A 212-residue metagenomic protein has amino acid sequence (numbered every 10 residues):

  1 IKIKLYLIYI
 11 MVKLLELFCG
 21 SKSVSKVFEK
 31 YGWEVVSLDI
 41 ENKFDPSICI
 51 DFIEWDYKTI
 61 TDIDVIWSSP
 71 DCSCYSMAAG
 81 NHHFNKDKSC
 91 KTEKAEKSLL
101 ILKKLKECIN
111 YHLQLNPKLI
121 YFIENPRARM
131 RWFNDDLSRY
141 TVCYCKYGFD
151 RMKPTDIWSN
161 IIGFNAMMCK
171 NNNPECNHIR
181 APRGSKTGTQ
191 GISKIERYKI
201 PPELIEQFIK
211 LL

Functional and structural regions predicted by a protein language model:
I1-I10: Short, Lys/Arg-enriched N-terminal segments with co-localized hydrophobic residues within the first ~10-30 amino acids
M11-L212: Conserved active-site and SAM-binding loop architecture of S-adenosyl-L-methionine-dependent nucleic-acid
